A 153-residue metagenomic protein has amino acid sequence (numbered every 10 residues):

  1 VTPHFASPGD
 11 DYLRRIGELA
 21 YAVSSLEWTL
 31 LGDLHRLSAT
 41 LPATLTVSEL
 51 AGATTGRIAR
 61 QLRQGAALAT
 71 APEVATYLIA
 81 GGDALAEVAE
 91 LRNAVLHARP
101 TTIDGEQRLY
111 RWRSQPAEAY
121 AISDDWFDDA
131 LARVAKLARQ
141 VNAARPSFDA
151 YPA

Functional and structural regions predicted by a protein language model:
V1-G65, D83-E90, A94-G105, R133-A153: Amphipathic alpha-helical interface elements
G52-A80, R113-A132: Short, glycine/alanine-rich amphipathic alpha-helical segment that often forms an alpha-turn-alpha hairpin
A89-D129: A mid-sequence interfacial segment
